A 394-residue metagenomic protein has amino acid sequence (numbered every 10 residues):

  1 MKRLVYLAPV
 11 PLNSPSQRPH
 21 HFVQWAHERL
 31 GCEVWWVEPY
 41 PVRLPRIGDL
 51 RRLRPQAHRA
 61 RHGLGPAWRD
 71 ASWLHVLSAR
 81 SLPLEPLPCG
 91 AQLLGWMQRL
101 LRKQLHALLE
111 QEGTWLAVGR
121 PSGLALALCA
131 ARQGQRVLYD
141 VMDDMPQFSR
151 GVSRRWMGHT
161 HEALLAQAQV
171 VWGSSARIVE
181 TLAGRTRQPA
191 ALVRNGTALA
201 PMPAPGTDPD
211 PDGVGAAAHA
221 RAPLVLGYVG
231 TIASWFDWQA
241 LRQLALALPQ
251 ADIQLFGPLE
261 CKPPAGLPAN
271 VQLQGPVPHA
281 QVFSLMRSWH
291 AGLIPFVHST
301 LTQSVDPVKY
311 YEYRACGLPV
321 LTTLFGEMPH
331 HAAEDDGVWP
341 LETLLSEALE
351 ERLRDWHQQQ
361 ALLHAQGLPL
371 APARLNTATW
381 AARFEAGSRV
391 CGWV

Functional and structural regions predicted by a protein language model:
M1-P19, P39-Y40, G227: Nucleotide-activated donor-dependent transferases that construct or modify glycoconjugates
N13-Q17, F236, A280, L285 (+2 more regions): Nucleotide-sugar-dependent
L44-A107, Q272: A conserved catalytic-core segment of Leloir-type glycosyltransferases
L93-G95, A198-S288, Y310, W339-S346 (+1 more regions): Conserved catalytic-core segment of nucleotide-activated headgroup transferases in glycan assembly
L100-A107, G113, Y139, S149 (+1 more regions): Membrane-proximal helix-turn-helix segments that form the acceptor-binding/catalytic region of lipid-linked
A168-A190, P329-H330: A short, active-site helix/loop in glycosyltransferases that binds the activated sugar's phosphate group
R177, V193-G196, P205: Carbohydrate-associated surface elements
A348, D355-C391: A charged, aromatic-enriched C-terminal amphipathic alpha-helix characteristic of glycosyltransferases across folds
